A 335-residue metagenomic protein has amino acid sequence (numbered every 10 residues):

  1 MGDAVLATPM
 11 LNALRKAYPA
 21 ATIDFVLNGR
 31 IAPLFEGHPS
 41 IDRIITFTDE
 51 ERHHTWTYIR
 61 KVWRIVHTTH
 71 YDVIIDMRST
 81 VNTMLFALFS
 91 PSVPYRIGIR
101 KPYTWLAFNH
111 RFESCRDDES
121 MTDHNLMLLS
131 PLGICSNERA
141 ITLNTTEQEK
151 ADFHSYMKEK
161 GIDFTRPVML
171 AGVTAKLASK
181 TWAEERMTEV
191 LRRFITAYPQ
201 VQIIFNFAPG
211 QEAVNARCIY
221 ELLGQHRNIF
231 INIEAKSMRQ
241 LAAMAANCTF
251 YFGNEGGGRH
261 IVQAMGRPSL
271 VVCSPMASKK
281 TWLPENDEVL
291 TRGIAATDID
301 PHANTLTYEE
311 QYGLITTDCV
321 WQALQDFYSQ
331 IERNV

Functional and structural regions predicted by a protein language model:
M1-V335: Catalytic machinery of carbohydrate-active enzymes, primarily nucleotide-sugar-dependent glycosyltransferases
